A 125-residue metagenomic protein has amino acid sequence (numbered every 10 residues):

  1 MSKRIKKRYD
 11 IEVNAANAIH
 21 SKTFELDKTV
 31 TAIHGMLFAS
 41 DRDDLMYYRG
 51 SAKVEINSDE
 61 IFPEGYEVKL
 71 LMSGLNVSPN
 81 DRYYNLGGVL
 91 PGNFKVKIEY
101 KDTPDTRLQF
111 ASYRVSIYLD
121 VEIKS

Functional and structural regions predicted by a protein language model:
M1-S125: Beta-strand-centric surfaces of beta-sandwich/beta-rich domains
